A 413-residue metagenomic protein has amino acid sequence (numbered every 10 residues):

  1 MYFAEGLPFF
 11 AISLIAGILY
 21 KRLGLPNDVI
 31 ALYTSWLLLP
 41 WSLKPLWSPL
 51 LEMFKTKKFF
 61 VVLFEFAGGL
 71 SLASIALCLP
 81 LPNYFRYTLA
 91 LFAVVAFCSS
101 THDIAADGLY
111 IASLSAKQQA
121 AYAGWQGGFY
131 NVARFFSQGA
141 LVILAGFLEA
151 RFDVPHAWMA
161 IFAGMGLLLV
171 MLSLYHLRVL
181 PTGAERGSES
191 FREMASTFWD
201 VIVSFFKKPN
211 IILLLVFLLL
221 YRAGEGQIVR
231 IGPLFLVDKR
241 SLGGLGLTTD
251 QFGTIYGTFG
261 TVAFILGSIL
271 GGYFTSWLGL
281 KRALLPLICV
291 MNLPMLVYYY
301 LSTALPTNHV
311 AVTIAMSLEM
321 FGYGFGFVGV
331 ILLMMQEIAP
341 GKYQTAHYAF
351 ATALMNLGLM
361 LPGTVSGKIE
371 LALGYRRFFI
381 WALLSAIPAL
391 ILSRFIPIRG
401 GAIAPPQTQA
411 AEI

Functional and structural regions predicted by a protein language model:
M1-W41, I212-F217, Y221-S241: Helix-loop boundary and gating motifs at the non-cytosolic
W41, A120-A145, T352-G363: Glycine-rich segments within core transmembrane alpha-helices of 12-TM secondary carriers
S42-T56, L266-A283, E370-L371: Helix-to-loop junctions at the C-terminal end of transmembrane segments in multipass secondary transporters
P49, A76, F136-H156, L361-R377: Transmembrane alpha-helix termini and helix-breaking/packing motifs in multi-pass membrane transporters
V62, F66-N83, C289-T307, R394: C-terminal ends and interior cores of transmembrane alpha-helices in multi-pass membrane transporters/permeases
G166-R186, L392-I396: C-terminal membrane-cytosol helix-exit motif in multi-pass small-molecule transporters
G183-L214, I413: Juxtamembrane intracellular "pre-TM" segments in multi-pass secondary transporters
K281-V330: C-terminal transmembrane helical hairpin of 12-TM major facilitator-type secondary transporters
